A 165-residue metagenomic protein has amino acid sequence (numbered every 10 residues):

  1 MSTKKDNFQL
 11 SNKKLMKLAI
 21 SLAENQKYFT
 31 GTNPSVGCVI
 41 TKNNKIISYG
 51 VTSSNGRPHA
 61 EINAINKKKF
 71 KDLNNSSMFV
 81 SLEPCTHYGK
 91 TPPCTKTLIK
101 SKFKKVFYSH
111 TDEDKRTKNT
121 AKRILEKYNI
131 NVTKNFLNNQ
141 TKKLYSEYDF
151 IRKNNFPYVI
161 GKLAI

Functional and structural regions predicted by a protein language model:
M1-T30, I46, K71, Y88-I165: Zinc-dependent deaminase
P34, P58-H59, M78-I99: Local cysteine-cluster metal-coordination motifs and their immediate loop/turn environment, predominantly Fe-S cluster
S35-N44: Short beta-strand scaffold segments in enzyme catalytic cores
C38, M78, V159-L163: A structural signal for short, well-ordered beta-strand segments
S48-G50: Short hydrophobic alpha-helix segments
S53-K67: A short, polar/charged loop-to-alpha-helix boundary motif
S54, L82, H110: Residues that line or immediately flank small-molecule/substrate-binding pockets and catalytic motifs
D72-S76: Short helix-loop-beta connector
